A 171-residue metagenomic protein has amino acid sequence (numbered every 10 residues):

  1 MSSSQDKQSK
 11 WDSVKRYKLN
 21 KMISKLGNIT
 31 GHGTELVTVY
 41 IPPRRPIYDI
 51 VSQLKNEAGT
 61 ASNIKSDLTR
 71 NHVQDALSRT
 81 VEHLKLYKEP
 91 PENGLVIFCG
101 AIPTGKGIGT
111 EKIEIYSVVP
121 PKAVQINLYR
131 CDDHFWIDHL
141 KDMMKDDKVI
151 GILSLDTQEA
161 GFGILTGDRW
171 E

Functional and structural regions predicted by a protein language model:
M1-M143, V149: Non-catalytic, solvent-exposed interaction/assembly segments
D146-W170: Gly/Thr-rich phosphate-binding beta-strand-loop-beta motif of the actin/hexokinase/Hsp70
